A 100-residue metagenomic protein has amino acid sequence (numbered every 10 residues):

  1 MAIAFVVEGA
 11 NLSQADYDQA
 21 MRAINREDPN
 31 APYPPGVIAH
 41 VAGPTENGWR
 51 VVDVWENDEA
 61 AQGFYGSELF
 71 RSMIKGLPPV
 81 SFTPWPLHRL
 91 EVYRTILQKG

Functional and structural regions predicted by a protein language model:
M1-E68, P78-G100: Short S/T/G/P-rich N-terminal loop/turn motif that feeds into the first structured element of a domain
I74-G76: A short gly/proline-enriched turn/hairpin at secondary-structure junctions
